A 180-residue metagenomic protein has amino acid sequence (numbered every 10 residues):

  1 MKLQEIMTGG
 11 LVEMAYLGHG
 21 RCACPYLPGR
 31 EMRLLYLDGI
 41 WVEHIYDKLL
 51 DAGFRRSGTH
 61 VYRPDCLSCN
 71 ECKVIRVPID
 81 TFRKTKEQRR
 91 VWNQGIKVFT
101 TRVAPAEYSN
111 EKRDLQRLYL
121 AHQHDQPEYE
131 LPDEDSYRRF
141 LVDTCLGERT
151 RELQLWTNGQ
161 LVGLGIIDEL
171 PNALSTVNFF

Functional and structural regions predicted by a protein language model:
M1-E107: Terminal substrate-recognition subdomain of acyl/acetyltransferases
S57-S68, V74-F180: A conserved beta-strand-loop-helix scaffold within acyl/acetyltransferase catalytic domains
